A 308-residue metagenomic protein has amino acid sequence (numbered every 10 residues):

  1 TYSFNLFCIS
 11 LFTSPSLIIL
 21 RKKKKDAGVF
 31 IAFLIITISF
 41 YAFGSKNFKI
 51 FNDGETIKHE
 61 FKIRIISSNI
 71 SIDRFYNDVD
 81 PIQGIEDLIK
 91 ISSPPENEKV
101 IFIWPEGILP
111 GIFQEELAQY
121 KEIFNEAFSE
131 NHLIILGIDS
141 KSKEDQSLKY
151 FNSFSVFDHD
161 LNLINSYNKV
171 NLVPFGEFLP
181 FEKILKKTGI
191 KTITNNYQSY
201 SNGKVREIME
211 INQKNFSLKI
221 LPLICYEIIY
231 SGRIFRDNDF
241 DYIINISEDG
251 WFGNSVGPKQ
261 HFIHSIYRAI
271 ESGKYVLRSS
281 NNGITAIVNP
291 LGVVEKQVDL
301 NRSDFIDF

Functional and structural regions predicted by a protein language model:
T1-F308: Enzyme catalytic cores with a strong preference for nitrogen-chemistry domains
